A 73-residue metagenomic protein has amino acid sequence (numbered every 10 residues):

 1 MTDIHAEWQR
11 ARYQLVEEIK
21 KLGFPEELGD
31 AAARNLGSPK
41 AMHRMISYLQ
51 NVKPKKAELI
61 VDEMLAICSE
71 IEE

Functional and structural regions predicted by a protein language model:
M1-N35: N-terminal acidic leader/helix
D30-H43, Y48-L49: Amphipathic alpha-helical segments that form the core helices of the histone-fold
R44-E73: Long, compositionally biased
